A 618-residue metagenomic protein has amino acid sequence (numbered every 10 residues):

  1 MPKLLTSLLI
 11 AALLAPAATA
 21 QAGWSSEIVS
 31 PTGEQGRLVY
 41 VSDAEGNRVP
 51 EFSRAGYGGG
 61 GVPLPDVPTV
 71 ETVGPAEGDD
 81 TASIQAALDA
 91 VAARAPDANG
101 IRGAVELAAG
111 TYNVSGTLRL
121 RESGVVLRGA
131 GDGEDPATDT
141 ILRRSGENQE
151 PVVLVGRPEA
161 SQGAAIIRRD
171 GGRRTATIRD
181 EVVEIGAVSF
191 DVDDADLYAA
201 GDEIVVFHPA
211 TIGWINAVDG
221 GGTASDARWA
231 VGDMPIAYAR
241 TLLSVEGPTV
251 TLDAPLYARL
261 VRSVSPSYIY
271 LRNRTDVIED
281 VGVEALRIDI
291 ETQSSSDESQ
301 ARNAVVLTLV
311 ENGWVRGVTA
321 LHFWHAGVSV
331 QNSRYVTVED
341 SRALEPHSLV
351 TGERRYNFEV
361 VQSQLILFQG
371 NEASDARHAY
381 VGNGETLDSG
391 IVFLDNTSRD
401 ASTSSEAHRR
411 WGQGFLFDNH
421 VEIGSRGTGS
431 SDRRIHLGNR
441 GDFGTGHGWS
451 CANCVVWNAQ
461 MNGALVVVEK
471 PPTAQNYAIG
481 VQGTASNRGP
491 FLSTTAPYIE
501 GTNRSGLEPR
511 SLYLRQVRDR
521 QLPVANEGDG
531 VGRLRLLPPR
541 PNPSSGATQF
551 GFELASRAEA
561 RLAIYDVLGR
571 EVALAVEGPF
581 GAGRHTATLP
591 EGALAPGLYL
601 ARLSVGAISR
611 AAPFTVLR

Functional and structural regions predicted by a protein language model:
M1-L4, R618: Positively charged n-region of N-terminal signal peptides that target proteins for export
T6, A11, P16-S294, N476-Q521: Extracellular "leader-to-stem" segments immediately downstream of a signal peptide or signal-anchor in secreted/lumenal
T117-R121, E134-R169, D191, L271-D276 (+9 more regions): Glycine-rich beta-solenoid repeat tracts in large extracellular/virion proteins
G124, G129, E279-I290, E311-H322 (+6 more regions): Right-handed parallel beta-helix
G172, E406-D519: Extracellular beta-rich repeat passengers
D202, A210-A239, L243-S244, E284-Q369 (+1 more regions): Right-handed parallel beta-helix
L260-P266, A326, L349, A379 (+1 more regions): A short, polar/proline- and glycine-enriched secondary-structure boundary/capping micro-motif
D529-R540, S544-R618: C-terminal outer-membrane/trafficking sorting elements
